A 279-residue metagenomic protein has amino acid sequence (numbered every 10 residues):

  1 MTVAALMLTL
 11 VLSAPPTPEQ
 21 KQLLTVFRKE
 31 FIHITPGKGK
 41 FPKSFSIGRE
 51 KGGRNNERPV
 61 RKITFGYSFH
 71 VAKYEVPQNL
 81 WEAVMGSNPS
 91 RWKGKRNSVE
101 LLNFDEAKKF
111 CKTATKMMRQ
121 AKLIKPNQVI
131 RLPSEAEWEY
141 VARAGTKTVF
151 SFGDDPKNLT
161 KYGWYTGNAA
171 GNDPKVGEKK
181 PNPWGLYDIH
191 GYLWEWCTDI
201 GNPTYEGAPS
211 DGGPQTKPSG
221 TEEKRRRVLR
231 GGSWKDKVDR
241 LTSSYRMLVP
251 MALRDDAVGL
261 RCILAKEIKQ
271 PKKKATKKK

Functional and structural regions predicted by a protein language model:
A4-P15: Hydrophobic h-region of N-terminal signal peptides that target proteins for export in Gram-negative bacteria
L23-S90, E100-D105, H190-G191, T198 (+1 more regions): A short glycine-rich, aromatic-capped structural motif
K29, G39, G94-T160, W196: Short, well-ordered surface patches within globular domains
I32-H33, H70-A72, E100-L101, R131-P133 (+6 more regions): Structural recognition of the beta-strand scaffold that forms the well-ordered cores of secreted hydrolase catalytic
H33, S44, K62, R91 (+7 more regions): Conserved beta-strand positions that form and line the central face of beta-propeller blades
G53-T64, T146, A169-N172, H190-K279: Surface-exposed recognition segments
Y67, G163-H190, M247: Short, well-ordered junction/capping motifs at the entry into regular secondary structure
W81-S90, K112-I124, E267-K269: Short capping motifs at secondary-structure boundaries
